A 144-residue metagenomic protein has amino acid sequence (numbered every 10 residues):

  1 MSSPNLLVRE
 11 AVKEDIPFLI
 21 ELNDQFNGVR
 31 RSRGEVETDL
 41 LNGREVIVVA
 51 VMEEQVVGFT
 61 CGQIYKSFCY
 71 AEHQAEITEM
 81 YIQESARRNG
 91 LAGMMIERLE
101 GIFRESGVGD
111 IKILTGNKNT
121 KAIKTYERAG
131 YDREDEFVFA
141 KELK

Functional and structural regions predicted by a protein language model:
P4-L6, E10-E72, T78, E97-R98 (+2 more regions): Acetyl-CoA-dependent GNAT
A11, M80-I82, T115: Hydrophobic adenine-recognition pocket in adenosine-nucleotide-binding enzymes
V49, E76, Y81, K112 (+1 more regions): Conserved beta-strand segments that form the floor/walls of ligand-binding pockets within enzyme and binding domains
E79, R88-G101, K124, R128: Conserved acetyl-CoA-binding loop-helix of GNAT-fold acetyltransferases
Q83-S85, N89, K118: Active-site acidic-Proline motif in GNAT/NAT acetyltransferases
R104-T115: Conserved GNAT acetyl-CoA-binding A-motif
E127-E136: Conserved acetyl-CoA-binding loop of GNAT-fold acetyltransferases
